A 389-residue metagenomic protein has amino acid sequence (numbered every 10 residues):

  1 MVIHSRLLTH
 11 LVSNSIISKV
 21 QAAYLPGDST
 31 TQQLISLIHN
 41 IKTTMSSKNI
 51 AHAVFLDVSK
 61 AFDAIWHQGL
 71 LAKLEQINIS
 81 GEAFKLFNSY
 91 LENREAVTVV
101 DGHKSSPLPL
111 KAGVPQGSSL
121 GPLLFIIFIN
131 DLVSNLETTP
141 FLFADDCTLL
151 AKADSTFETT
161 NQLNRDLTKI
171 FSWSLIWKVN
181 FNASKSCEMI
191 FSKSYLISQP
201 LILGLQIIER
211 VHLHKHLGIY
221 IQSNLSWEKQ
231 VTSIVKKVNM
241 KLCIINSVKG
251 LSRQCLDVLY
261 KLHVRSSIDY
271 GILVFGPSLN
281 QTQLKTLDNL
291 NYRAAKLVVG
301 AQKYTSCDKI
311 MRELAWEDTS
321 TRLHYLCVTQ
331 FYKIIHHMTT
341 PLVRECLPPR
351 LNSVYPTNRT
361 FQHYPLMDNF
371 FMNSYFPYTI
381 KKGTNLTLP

Functional and structural regions predicted by a protein language model:
M1-P115: Conserved pre-catalytic core of RNA-dependent polymerases
I3, D57, L74, F87 (+11 more regions): Short, conserved catalytic/metal-binding micro-motifs enriched in Asp/Glu and His
R6-Q21, P122-D154: Active-site palm subdomain of RNA-directed nucleic acid polymerases
N14-S36, H52-F55, T98-L124, L150-T156 (+7 more regions): Short, conserved non-catalytic motifs in the polymerase core
K42-I50, F171-N182, C187-M189, L213 (+1 more regions): Short, charged alpha-helical motifs in flexible N/C-terminal segments and linkers
A61-I77, T148-L175: Catalytic palm subdomain of template-directed nucleic-acid polymerases, centered on the conserved carboxylate motif
G102, R165, V179-L213: Short, conserved micro-motifs composed of acidic
L205-V274: Basic, alpha-helical interaction scaffolds
